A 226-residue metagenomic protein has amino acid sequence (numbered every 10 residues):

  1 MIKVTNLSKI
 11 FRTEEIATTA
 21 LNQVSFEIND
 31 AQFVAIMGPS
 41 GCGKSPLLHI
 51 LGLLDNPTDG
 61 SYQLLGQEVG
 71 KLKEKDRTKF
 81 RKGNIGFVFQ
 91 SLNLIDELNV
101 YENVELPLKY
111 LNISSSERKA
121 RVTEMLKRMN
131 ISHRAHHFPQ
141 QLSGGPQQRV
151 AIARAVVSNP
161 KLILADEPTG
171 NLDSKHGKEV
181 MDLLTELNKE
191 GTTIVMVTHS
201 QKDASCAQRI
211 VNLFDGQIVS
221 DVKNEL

Functional and structural regions predicted by a protein language model:
I2-L213: ABC family nucleotide-binding domain
I210-V222: H-loop (His-switch) and adjacent beta-strand-loop-beta switch element of ABC-type ATPase nucleotide-binding domains
E225-L226: A short acidic/small-residue loop/turn micro-motif
